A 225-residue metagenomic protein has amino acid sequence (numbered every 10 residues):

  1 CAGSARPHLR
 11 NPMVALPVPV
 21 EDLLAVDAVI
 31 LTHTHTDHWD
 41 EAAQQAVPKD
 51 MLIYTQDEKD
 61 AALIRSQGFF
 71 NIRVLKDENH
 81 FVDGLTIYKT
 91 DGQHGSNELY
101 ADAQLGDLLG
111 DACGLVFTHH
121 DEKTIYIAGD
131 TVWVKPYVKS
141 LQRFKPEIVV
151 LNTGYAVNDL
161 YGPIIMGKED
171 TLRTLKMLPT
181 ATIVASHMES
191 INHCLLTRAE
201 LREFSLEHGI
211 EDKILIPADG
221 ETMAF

Functional and structural regions predicted by a protein language model:
C1-A5, K89-E122, K135: Active-site-proximal loop/helix segment associated with metal-binding centers of metalloenzymes
C1-G3, T34, E78, G92-Q93 (+4 more regions): Active-site metal-binding loops of divalent metal-dependent hydrolases
C1-L31, E41-A46, N97-A101, W133-R143: Pre-active-site segment of Zn-dependent metallo-hydrolases
H33, D40, I87, D130 (+2 more regions): Divalent metal-coordination and catalytic microenvironments
M51-K59, V184-A185: Short internal beta-strands
Q56-A62, K76-E78: Short, polar loop motifs at secondary-structure junctions
N79-Y88, T118-I125, F225: Beta-strand-turn-beta hairpins that frame and shape the catalytic cleft of phosphate-ester-processing enzymes
T131-D219: Cap/insert and terminal regions of metallo-dependent hydrolase folds
